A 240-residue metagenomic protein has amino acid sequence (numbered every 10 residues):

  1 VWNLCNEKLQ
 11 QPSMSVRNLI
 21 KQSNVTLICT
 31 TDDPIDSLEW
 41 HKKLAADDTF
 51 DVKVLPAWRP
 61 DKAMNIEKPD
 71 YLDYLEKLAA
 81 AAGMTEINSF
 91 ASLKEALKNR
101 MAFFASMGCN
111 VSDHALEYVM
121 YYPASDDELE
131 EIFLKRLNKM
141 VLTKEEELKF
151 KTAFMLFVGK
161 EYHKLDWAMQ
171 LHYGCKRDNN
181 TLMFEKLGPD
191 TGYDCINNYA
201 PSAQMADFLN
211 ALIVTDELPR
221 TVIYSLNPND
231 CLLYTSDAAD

Functional and structural regions predicted by a protein language model:
V1-A168, Y173-I196, A211: Extended, charged catalytic domains and RNA/DNA-binding interfaces, predominantly in divalent-metal-using enzymes
D178-N180, D230-L233: Short acidic/glycine-rich loop or secondary-structure boundary segments that cap or lie
P201-Q204: Divalent-cation-assisted or electrostatically stabilized phosphate/pyrophosphate-binding catalytic cores
F208-V214: Short, basic/hydrophobic alpha-helical segments
D216-P219: Short glycine-centered helix-capping/turn motifs at secondary-structure transition points
T221-C231: Extended C-terminal subregions enriched in glycine
Y234-D240: Conserved small/polar residues in nucleotide/adenosyl-binding loops
